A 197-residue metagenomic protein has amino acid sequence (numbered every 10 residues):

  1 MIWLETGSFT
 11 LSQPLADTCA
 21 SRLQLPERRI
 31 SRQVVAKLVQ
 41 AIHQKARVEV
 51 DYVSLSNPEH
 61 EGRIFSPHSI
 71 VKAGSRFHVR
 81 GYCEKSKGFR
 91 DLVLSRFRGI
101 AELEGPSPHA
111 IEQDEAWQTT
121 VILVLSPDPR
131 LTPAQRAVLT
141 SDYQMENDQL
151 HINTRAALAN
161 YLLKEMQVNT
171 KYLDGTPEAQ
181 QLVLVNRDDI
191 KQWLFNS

Functional and structural regions predicted by a protein language model:
M1-V53, E165, N169-P177, Q181-N186 (+1 more regions): Bulky hydrophobic/aromatic content
D17-E146: Core beta-strand-centered patch of the WYL/Sm-like small regulatory domain
W117-S197: Polybasic (Lys/Arg-rich)
